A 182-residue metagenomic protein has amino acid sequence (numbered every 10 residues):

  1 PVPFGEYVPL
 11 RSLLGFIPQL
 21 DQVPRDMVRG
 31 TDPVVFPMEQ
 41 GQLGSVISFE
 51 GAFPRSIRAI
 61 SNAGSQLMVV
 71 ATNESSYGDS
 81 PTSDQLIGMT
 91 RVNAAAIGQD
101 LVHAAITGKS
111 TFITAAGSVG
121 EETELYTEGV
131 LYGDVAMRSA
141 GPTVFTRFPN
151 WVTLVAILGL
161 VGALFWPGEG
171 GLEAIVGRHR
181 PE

Functional and structural regions predicted by a protein language model:
P1-E182: Enzyme catalytic cores with a strong preference for nitrogen-chemistry domains
